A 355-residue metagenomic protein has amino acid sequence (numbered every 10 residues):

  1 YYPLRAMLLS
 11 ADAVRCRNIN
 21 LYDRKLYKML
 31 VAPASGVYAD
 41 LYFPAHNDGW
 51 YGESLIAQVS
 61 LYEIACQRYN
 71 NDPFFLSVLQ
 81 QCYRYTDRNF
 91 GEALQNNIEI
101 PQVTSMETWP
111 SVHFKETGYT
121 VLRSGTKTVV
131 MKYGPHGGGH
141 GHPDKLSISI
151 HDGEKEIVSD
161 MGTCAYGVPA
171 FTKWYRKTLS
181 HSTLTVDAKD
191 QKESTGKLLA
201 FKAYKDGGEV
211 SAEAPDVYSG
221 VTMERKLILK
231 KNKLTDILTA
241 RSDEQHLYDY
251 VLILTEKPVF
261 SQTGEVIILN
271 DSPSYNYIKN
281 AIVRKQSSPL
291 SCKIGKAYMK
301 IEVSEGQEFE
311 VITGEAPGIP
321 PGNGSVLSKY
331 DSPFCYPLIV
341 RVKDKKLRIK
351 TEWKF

Functional and structural regions predicted by a protein language model:
Y2-I157, K343-D344: Carbohydrate-active enzyme catalytic cores, enriched for enzymes that act on polyanionic acidic polysaccharides
V158-T163: Catalytic Cys-His active-site segments of thiol-dependent hydrolases/isopeptidases
C164-F355: CBM-like, beta-strand-rich accessory domains located in the C-terminal region of large, secreted polysaccharide-active
